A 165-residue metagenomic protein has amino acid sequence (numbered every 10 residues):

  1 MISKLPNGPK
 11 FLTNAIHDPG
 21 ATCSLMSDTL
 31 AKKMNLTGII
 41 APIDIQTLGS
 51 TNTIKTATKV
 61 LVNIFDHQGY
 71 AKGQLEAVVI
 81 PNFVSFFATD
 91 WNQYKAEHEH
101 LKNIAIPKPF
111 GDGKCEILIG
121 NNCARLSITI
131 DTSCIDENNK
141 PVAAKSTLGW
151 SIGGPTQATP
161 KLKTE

Functional and structural regions predicted by a protein language model:
M1-D44, A77, G111-A124, I128 (+1 more regions): Aspartyl protease active-site motif detector
M1-L5, I43-T47, T58-H67: Short conserved beta-strand and strand-loop elements enriched in small hydrophobics with frequent Asp/Gly
N7-G8, I54-T56: Short, glycine/acidic-rich beta->alpha junctions
P19, T51-K55, L61-E165: Intrinsically disordered, low-complexity regulatory segments at domain boundaries and processing junctions
T37, Q46, N138-P141: Intrinsic disorder/low-complexity detector
